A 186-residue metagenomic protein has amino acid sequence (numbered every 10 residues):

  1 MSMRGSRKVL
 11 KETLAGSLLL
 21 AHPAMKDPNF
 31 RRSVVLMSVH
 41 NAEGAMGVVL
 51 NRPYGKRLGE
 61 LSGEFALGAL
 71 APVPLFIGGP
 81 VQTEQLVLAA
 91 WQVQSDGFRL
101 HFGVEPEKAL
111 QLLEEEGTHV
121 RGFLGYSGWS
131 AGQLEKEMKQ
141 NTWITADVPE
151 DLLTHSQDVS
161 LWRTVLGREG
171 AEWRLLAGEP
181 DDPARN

Functional and structural regions predicted by a protein language model:
S2-N186: A short aromatic-anchored loop/beta-hairpin motif
